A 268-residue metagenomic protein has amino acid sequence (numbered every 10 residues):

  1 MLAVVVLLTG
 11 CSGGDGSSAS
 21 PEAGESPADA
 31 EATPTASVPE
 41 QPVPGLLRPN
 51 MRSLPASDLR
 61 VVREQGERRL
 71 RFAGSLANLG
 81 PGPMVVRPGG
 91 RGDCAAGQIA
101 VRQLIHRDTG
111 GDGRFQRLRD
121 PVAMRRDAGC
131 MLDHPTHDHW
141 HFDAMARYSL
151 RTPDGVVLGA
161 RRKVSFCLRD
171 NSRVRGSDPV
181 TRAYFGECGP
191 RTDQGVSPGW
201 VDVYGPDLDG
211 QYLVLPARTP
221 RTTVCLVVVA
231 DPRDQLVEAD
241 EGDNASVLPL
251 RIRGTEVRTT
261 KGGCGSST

Functional and structural regions predicted by a protein language model:
L8-G10: C-terminal motif of bacterial Sec signal peptides marking the signal peptidase cleavage site
S12-D15: Bacterial signal peptide processing site
A32-G90, V257-G263, T268: Boundary/junction segments of secreted and surface-exposed precursor proteins
P81-R87, V156-A160, V203-P206, R233-P249: Beta-sandwich strand segments
V86-A146: Short coil-to-beta strand junction motifs in C2/discoidin
Q116, E238-T268: Short beta-strand elements
A144-R147, T152-P220, R258-T268: Exoplasmic/lumenal beta-rich domain surfaces
T223-V227: Short, conserved beta-strand segments of beta-strand-rich sandwich/propeller modules, principally
